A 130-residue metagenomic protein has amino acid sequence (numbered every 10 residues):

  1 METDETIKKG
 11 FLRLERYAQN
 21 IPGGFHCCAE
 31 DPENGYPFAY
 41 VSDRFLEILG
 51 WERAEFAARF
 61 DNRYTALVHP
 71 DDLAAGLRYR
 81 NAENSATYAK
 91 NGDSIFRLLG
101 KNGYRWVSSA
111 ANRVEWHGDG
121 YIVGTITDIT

Functional and structural regions predicted by a protein language model:
M1-R13: Short, charged amphipathic alpha-helical "coupling" segments at sensory-output junctions in signaling proteins
G10-N62: PAS-family sensory domain signal
N20-G24, A74, A82-S94: PAS/PAS-like sensory domains
E30-P32, I95-G103: PAS-family sensory domains
Y36, N91-D93, Y104, Y121: Short coil/loop residues immediately preceding or within conserved phosphate-binding loops of NTP-utilizing enzyme
A57-L73: PAS-family sensory/regulatory domains
D71, D128-T130: PAS/PAC or PAS-like capping segment
Y104, S109-G124, D128: Short loop/turn elements at sensory-signaling interfaces that couple input to output
